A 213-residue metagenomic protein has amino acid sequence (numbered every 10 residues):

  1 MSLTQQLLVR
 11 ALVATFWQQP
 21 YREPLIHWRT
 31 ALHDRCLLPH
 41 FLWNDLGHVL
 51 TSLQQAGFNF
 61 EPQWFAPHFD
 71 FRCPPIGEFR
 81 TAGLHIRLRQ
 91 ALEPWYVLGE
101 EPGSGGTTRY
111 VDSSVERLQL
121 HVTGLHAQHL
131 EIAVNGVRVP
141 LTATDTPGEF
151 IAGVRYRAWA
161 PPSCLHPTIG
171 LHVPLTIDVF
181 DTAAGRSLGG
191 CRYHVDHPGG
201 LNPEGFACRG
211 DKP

Functional and structural regions predicted by a protein language model:
M1-P213: C-terminal accessory/tail domains of diverse enzymes
